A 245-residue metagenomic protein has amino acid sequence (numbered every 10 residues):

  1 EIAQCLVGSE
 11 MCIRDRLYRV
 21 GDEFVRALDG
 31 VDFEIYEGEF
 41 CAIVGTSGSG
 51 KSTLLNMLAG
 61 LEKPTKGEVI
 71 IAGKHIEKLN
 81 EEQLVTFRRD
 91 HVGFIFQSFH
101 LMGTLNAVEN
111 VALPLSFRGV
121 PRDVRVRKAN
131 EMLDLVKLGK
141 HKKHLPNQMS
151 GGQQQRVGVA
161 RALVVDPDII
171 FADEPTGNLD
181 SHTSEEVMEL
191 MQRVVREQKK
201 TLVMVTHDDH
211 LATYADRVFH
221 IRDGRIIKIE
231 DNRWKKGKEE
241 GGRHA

Functional and structural regions predicted by a protein language model:
E1-G8: Positively charged, low-complexity/disordered segments
S9-E10, R14-Y214, V218-I221: ABC family nucleotide-binding domain
R217, R225-A245: Conserved beta-strand-loop-alpha-helix hinge in the C-terminal portion of ABC ATPase nucleotide-binding domains
